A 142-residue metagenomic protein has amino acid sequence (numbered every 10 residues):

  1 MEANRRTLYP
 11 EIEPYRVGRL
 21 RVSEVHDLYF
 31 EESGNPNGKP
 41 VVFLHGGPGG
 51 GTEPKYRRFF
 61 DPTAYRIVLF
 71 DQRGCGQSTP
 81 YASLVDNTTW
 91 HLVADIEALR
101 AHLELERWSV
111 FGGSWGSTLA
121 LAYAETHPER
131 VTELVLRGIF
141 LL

Functional and structural regions predicted by a protein language model:
N4-E32: N-terminal cap/lid segment of alpha/beta-hydrolase-fold proteins
V22-P80: Conserved HGGG/HGGXW glycine-rich cap/lid loop of the alpha/beta-hydrolase fold
E31, A98-H102, A122: Residue-level signal for well-ordered alpha-helical scaffold segments within enzymatic catalytic domains
P80-V93: Catalytic nucleophile-loop/oxyanion-hole region of alpha/beta-hydrolase and closely related hydrolase-like folds
W90-W108: Conserved acidic catalytic loop of the alpha/beta-hydrolase fold
E106-L142: Conserved hydrolase catalytic core segment
